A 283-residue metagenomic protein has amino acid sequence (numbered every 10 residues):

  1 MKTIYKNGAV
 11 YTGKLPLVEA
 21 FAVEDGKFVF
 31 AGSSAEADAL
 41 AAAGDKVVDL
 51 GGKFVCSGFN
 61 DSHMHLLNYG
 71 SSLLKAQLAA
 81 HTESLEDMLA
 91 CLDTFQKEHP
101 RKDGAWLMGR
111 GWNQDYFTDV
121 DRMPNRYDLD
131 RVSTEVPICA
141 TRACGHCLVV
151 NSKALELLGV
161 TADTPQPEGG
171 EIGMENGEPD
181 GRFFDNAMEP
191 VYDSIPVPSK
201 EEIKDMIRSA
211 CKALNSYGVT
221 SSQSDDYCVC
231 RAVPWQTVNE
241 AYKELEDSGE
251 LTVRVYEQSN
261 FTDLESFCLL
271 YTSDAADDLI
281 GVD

Functional and structural regions predicted by a protein language model:
K2-K6, Y11-G58, S62-L269: Divalent metal-binding segments
Y271-D283: Single conserved hydrophobic/aromatic residue that forms the stacking wall/gate of nucleotide- or nucleobase-binding
